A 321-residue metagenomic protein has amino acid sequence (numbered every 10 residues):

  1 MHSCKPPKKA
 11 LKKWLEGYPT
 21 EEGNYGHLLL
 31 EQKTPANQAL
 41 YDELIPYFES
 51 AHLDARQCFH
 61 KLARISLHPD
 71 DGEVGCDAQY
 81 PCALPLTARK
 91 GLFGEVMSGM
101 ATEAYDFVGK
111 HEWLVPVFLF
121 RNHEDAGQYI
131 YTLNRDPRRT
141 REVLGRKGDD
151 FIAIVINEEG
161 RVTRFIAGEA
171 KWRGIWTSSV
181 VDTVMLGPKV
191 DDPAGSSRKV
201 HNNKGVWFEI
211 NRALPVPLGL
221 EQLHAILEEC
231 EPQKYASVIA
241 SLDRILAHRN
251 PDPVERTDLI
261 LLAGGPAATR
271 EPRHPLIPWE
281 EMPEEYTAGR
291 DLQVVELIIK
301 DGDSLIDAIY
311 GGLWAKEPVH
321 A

Functional and structural regions predicted by a protein language model:
M1-L92, V96-M100, D301-A321: Nuclease-adjacent, charged terminal/linker segments that flank catalytic cores
D77-L84, Y129-P137, G145-D150: Short linear interaction motifs
T102, F151-A153, F165-W172: Conserved catalytic cores of phosphodiester-cleaving nucleases, focusing on short active-site segments
D106-L144: A short acidic/basic microdomain associated with nuclease active sites
F107, R173-I260, H274: Acidic, metal/cofactor-coordinating or nucleic-acid-engaging core segments within structured domains
K110-H111, N157-T163: Short, solvent-exposed loop/turn segments that connect beta-strands within catalytic domains and beta-strand-rich
I156-E159, L262-R273: Short, flexible beta-strand-to-coil junctions
P272-A321: Charge-rich, low-complexity intrinsically disordered segments
